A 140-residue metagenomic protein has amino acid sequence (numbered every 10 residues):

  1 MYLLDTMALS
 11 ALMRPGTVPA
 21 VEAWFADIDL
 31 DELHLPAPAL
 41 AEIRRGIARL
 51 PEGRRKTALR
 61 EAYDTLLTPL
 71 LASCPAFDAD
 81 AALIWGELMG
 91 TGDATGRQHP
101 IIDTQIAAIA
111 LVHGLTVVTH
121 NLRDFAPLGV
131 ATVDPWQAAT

Functional and structural regions predicted by a protein language model:
M1, W24-D27, L66, C74 (+2 more regions): Short secondary-structure boundary/capping segments
M1-P38, I47-T65, A139-T140: Short, well-structured N-terminal submotif of metal-dependent ribonuclease cores
A8, A39, A81, I106 (+1 more regions): Alpha-helix capping/helix-boundary segments
L9-S10, A41-R44, A126, V133: Nucleotide phosphate-binding site architecture
G16-A20, I101, V117: Short, conserved clusters of charged catalytic residues that mark active-site and nucleotide-handling motifs
R45-G53, L71-T116: Active-site neighborhoods of divalent-metal-dependent phosphate/nucleic-acid chemistry enzymes
A107, L111-T140: Acidic, PIN/NYN-like endoribonuclease modules and their adjacent C-terminal/linker elements
